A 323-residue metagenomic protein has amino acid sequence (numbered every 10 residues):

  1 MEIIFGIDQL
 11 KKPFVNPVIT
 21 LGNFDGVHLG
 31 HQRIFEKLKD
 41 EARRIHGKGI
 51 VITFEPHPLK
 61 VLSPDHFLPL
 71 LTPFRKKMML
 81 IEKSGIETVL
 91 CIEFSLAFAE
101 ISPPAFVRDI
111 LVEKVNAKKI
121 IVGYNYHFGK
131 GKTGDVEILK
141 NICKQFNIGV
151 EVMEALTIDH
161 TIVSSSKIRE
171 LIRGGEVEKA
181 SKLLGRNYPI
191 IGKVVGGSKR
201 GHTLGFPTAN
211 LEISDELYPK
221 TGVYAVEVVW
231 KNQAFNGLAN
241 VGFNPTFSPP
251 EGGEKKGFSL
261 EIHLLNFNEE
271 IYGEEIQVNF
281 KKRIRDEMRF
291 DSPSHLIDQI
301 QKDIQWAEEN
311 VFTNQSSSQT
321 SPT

Functional and structural regions predicted by a protein language model:
E2-Q9, L90: Short acidic-hydrophobic, aromatic-tinged amphipathic segments that line or gate anion-handling sites
Q9-K12, L96-A99, T157-T161: A short acidic, often aromatic-flanked loop/helix-cap motif at beta-alpha or helix-coil junctions that lines enzyme
L10-P73: N-terminal catalytic cores of NTP/NDP-binding nucleotidyl/phosphoryl-transfer enzymes
H28, I81, I120, A180 (+2 more regions): Residue-level signal for inorganic ion chemistry
K60-Y124, F128-F146: N-terminal Rossmann-like or analogous alpha/beta NTP/dinucleotide-binding catalytic cores that position adenine
C143-G242: Glycine-rich, Lys/Arg-enriched anion-binding loops that position phosphate/diphosphate groups for phosphoryl
G197-T323: Phosphate/ribose-recognition catalytic cores of enzymes acting on nucleotide-derived substrates
